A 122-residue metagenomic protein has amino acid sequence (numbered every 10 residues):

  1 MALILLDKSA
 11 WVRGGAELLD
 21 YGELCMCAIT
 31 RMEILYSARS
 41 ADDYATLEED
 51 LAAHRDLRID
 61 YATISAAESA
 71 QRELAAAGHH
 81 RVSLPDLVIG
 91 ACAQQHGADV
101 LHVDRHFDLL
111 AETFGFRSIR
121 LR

Functional and structural regions predicted by a protein language model:
M1-L3, A16, E33, G90 (+1 more regions): Acidic, PIN/NYN-like endoribonuclease modules and their adjacent C-terminal/linker elements
M1-T30, L35-E49: Short, well-structured N-terminal submotif of metal-dependent ribonuclease cores
L3, D56-V103: Active-site neighborhoods of divalent-metal-dependent phosphate/nucleic-acid chemistry enzymes
L6-D7, C27, V82-S83, D104 (+1 more regions): Histidine- and aromatic-rich ligand-binding microenvironments
A10-W11, T30, T63, V88-I89 (+1 more regions): Alpha-helix capping/helix-boundary segments
Y21-M26, H54-R55, G115-I119: Active-site regions of enzymes building and remodeling cell-envelope glycoconjugates
M32, D42-H54, I59-T63, A67: Ligand-binding grooves and catalytic loops that recognize ribose/phosphate and carbohydrate rings, and esterified lipid
A41-A45, A75, S118-L121: Short, hinge-like loop/turn segments at secondary-structure boundaries
